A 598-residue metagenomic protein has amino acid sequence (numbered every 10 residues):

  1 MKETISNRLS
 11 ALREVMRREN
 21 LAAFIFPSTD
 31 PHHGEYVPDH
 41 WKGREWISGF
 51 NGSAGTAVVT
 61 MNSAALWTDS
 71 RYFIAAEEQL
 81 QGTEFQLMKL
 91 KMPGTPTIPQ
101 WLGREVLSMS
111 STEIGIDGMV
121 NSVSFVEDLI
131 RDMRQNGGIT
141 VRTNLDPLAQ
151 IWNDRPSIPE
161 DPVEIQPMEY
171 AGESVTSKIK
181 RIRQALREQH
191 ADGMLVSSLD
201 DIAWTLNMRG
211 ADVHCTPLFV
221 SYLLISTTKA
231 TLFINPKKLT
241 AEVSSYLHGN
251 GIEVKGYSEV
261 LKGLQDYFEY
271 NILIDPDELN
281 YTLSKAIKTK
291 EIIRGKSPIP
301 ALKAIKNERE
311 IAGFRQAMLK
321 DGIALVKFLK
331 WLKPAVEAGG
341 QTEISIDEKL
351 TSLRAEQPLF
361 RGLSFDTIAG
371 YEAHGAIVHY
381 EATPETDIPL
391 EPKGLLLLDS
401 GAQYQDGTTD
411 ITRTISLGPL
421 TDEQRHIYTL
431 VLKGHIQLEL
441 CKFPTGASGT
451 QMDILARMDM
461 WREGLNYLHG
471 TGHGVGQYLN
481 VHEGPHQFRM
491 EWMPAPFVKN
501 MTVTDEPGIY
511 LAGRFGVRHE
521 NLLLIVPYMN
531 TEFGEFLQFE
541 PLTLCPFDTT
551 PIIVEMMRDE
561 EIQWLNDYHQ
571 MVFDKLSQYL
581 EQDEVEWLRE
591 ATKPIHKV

Functional and structural regions predicted by a protein language model:
M1-V598: Active-site neighborhoods and metal-handling regions in enzymes and metal-associated proteins
